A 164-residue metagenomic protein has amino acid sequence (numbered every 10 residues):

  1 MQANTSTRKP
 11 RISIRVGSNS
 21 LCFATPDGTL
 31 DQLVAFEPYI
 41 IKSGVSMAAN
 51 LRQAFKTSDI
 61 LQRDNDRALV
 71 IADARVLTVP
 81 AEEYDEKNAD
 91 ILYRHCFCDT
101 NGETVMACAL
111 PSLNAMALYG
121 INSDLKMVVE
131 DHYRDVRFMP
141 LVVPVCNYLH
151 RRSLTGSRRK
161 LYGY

Functional and structural regions predicted by a protein language model:
M1-V34, Y148-Y164: Gly/Thr-rich phosphate-binding beta-strand-loop-beta motif of the actin/hexokinase/Hsp70
Q2, S6, R15-S18, P38-M47 (+1 more regions): Intrinsically disordered, low-complexity acidic/Q/S/K-rich activation/interaction tracts characteristic
P26, F36-I40, Q53-T57, L61-S153: Active-site neighborhood for divalent-cation/phosphate handling
